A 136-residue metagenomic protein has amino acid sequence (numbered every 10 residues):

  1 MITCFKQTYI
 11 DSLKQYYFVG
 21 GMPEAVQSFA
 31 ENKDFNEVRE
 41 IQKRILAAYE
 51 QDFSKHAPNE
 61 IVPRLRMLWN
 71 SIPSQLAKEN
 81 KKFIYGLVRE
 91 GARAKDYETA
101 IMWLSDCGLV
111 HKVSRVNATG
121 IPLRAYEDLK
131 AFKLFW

Functional and structural regions predicted by a protein language model:
M1-E24: Amphipathic alpha-helical segments of the small helical/lid subdomains adjacent to P-loop NTPase cores
Y17, M22, V26-W136: Accessory nucleic acid-recognition modules appended to NTPase machines
